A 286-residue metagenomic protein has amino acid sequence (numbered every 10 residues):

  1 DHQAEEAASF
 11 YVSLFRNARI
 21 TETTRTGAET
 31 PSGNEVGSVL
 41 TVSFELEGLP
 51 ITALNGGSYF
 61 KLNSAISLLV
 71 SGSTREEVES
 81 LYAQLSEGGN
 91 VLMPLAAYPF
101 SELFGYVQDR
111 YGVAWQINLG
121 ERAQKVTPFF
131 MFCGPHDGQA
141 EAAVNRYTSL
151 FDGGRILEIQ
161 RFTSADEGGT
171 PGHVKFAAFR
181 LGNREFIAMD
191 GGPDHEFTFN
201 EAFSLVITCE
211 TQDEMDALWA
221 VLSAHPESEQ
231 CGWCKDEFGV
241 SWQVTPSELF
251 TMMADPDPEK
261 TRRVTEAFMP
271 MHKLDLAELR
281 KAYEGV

Functional and structural regions predicted by a protein language model:
D1-F10, L14-T26, S67, N90-P94 (+3 more regions): N-terminal beta-strand motif that seeds the catalytic metal site of vicinal oxygen chelate
H2, N34-E35, E76, E102 (+6 more regions): Residues at secondary-structure transition points
L14, E47-P50, K61-L62, L68-F104 (+9 more regions): Vicinal oxygen chelate
A18-K61, W115-I117, R161-F197, W242-S247: Conserved short beta-strand elements that form part of the metal-binding/catalytic scaffold of enzyme active sites
V39, N63-A65, A123-K125, V174 (+1 more regions): Short, solvent-exposed loop/turn segments at the edges of secondary structure
G105-Y106, G172: Short, low-order "capping/linker" segments at domain edges
